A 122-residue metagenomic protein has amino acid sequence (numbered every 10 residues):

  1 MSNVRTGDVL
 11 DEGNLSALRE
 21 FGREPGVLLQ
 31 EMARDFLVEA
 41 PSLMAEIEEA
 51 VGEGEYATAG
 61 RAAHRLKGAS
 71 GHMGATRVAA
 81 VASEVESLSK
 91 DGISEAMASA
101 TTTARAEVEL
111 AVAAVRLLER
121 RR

Functional and structural regions predicted by a protein language model:
M1-R122: Two-component system phosphorelay core
